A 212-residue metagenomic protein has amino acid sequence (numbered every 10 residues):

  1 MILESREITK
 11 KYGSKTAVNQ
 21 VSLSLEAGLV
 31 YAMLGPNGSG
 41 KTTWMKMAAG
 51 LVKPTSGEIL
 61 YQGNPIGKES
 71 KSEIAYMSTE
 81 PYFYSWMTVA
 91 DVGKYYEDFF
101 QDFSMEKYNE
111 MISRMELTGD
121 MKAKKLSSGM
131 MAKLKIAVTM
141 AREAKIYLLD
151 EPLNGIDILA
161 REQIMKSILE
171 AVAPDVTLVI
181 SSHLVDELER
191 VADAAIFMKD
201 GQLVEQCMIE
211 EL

Functional and structural regions predicted by a protein language model:
L34-P36: The feature captures the beta-strand-to-loop junction immediately N-terminal to the Walker
A49: Helix-to-loop junction immediately C-terminal to a conserved catalytic motif
G57-S70: Conserved ABC transporter NBD signature motif
T79-L134: ABC-family P-loop ATPase nucleotide-binding domains
Y147-E151: Catalytic Walker B motif of ABC-type/P-loop ATPase nucleotide-binding domains
R161-P174: Helical segment within the ABC ATPase nucleotide-binding domain
